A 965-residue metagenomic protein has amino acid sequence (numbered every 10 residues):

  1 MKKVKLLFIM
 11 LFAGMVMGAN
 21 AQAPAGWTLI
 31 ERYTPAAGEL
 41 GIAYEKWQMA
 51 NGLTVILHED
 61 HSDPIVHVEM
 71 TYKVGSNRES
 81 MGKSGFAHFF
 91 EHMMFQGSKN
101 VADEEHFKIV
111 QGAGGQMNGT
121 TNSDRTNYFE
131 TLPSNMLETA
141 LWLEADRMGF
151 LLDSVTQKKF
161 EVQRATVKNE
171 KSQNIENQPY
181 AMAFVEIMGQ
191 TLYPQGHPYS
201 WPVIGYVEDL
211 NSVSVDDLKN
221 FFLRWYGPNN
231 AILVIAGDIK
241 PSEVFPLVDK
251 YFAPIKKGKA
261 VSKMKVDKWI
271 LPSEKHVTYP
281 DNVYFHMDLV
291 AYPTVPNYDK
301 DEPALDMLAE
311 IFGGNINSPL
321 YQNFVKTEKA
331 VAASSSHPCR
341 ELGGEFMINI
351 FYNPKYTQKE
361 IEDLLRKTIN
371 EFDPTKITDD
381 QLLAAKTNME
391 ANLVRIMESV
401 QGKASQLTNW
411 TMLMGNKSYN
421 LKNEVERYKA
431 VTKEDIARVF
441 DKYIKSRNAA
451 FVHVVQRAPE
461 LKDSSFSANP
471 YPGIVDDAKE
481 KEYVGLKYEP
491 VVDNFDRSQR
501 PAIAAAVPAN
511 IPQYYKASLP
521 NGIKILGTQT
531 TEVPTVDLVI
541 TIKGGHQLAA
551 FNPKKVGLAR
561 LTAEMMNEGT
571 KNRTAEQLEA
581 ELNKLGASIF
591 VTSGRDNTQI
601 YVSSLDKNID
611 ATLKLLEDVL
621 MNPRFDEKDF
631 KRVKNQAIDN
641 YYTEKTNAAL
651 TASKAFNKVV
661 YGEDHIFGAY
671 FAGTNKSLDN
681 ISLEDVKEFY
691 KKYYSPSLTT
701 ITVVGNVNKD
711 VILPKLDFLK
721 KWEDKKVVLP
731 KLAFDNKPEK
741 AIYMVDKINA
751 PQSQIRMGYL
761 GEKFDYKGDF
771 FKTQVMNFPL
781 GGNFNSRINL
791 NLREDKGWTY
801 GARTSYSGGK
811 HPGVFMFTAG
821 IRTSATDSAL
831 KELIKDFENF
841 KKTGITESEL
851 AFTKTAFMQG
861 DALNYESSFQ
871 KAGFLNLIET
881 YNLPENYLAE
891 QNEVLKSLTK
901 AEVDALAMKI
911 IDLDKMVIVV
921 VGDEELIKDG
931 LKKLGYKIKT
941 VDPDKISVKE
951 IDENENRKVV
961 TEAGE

Functional and structural regions predicted by a protein language model:
M1-P24: Bacterial Sec-dependent N-terminal signal peptides
A21-V55, K240-P280, Q322, V394 (+7 more regions): Proteolytic maturation boundary segments
H58, D63-E79, G85-F89, D103-F150 (+18 more regions): M16 family metallopeptidases and their MPP-like homologs
Q157, R164, K219-K250, N448 (+4 more regions): Non-catalytic, conformational "gating/processing" segments within enzyme and secreted inhibitor domains
V167-N174, D267-D281, A385-I396, S604-L605 (+3 more regions): Short, conserved secondary-structure transition motifs
L210-L218, L678-S682, V686, L895-S897: Alpha-helical scaffold elements lining the catalytic groove of polysaccharide deacetylases
